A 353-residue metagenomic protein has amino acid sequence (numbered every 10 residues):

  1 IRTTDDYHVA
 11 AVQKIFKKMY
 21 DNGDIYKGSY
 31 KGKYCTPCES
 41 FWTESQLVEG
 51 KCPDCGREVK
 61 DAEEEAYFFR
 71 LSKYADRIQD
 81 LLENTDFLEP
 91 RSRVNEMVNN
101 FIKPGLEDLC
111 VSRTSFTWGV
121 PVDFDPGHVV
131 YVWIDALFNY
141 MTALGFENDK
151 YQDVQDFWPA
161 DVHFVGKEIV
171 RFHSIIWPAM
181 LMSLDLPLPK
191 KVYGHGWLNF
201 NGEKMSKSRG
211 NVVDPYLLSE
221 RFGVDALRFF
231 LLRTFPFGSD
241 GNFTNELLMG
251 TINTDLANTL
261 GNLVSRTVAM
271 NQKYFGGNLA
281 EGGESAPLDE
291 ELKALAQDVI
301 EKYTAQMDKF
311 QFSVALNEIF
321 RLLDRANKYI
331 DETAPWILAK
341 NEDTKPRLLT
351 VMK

Functional and structural regions predicted by a protein language model:
I1-L109, L144-D153, V264-Y303, L323-T344 (+1 more regions): Conserved, charged catalytic cores of large soluble enzymes
Y7-A11, P37, C55, A62-K273 (+1 more regions): Structured secondary-structure scaffolds
D214-L217, A286-L288, Q311: Secondary-structure junction/capping motif
V299-S313: Long, non-coiled-coil amphipathic alpha-helical linker/lever segments that couple catalytic cores to other domains
N317-E318, P346-T350: Short, charged, amphipathic alpha-helical segments
